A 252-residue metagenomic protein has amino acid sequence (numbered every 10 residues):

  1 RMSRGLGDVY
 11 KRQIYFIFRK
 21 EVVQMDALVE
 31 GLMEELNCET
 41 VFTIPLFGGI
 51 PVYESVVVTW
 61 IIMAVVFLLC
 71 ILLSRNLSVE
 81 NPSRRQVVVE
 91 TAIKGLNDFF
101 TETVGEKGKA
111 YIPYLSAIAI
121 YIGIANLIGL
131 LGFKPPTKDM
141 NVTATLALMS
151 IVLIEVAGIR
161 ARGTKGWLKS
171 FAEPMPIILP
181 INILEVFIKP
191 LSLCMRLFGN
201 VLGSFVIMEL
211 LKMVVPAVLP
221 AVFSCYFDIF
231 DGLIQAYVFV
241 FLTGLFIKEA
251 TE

Functional and structural regions predicted by a protein language model:
R1-Q13: Single conserved hydrophobic/aromatic residue that forms the stacking wall/gate of nucleotide- or nucleobase-binding
I14-E252: Selective transmembrane helix interface/packing segments
